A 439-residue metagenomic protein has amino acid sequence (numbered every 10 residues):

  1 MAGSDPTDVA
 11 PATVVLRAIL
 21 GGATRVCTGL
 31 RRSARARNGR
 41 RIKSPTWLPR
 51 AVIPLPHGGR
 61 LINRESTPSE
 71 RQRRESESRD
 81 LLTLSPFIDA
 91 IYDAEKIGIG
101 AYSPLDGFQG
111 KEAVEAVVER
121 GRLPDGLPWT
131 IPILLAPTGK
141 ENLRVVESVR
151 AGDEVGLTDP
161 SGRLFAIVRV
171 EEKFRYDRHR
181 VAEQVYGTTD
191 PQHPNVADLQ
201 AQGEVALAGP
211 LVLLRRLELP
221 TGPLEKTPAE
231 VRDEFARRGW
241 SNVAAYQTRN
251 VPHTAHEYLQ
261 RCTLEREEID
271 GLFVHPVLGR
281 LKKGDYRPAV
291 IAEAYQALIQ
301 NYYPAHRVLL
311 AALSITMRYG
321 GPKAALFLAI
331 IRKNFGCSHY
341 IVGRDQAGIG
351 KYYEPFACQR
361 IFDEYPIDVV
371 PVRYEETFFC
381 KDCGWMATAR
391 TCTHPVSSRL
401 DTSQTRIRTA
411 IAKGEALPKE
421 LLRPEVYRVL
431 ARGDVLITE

Functional and structural regions predicted by a protein language model:
D8-V14: Compositionally biased low-complexity segments, especially N-terminal hydrophobic helices that form the hydrophobic
P45-E439: Active-site cores that bind ATP or allylic diphosphates and position pyrophosphate for catalysis
